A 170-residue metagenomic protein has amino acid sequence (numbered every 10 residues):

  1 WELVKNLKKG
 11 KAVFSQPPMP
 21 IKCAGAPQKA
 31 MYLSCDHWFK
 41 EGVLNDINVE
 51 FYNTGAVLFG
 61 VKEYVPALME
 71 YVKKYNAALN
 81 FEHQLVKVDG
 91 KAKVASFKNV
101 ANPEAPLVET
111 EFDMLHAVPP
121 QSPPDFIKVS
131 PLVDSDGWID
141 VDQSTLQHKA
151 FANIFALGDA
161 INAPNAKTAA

Functional and structural regions predicted by a protein language model:
W1-K8, E111-A170: FAD-site-proximal beta/loop scaffold in flavoenzymes
W1-V43, Q143-S144: Glycine-rich dinucleotide-binding loop and its adjacent helix/turn
K11, D46-V49, N153: Residues at the starts of beta-strands that form the adenosine-phosphate
P17, T54-A56, D159: Cofactor-binding loop segments of dinucleotide-utilizing enzymes, especially the Rossmann-like FAD- and NAD(P)+-binding
K22-A26, G60, P164-N165: Secondary-structure boundary/capping motif
P27-M31, V65, A170: Amphipathic alpha-helical segments in well-structured domains
F39-V141: A Rossmann-like FAD-binding core segment of flavoenzymes
